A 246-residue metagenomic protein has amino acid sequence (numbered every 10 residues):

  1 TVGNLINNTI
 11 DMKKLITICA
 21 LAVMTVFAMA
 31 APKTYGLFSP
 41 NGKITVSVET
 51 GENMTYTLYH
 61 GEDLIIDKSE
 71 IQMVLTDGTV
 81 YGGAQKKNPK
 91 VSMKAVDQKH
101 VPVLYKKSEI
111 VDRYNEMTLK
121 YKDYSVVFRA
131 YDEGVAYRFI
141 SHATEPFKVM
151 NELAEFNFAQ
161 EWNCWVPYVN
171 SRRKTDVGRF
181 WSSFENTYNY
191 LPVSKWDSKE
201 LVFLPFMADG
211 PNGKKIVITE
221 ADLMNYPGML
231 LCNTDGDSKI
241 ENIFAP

Functional and structural regions predicted by a protein language model:
T1-D11: Short, Lys/Arg-enriched N-terminal segments with co-localized hydrophobic residues within the first ~10-30 amino acids
I10-D11, M29-T34: Extreme N-terminus of proteins, especially the signal/transit-peptide cleavage junction and the first residues
M12-K13, I243: Secreted/periplasmic carbohydrate-active enzymes, especially glycoside hydrolases
K13-A20: Sec-dependent signal peptide recognition, specifically the positively charged N-region followed immediately by
L21-M29: Hydrophobic h-region of N-terminal signal peptides that target proteins for export in Gram-negative bacteria
T34-P246: N-terminal accessory beta-strand-rich subdomains and adjacent acidic, glycine-rich linkers that precede catalytic cores
